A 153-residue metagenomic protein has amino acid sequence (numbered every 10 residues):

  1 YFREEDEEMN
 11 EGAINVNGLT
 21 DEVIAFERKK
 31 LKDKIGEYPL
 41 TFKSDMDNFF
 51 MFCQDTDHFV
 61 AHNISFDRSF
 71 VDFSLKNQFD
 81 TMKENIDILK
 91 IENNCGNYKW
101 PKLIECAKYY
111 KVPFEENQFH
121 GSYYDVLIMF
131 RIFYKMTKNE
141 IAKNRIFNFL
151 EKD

Functional and structural regions predicted by a protein language model:
Y1-F73, L103-Y110: Conserved non-catalytic scaffold segment of RNase H-like nuclease domains
E8-F26, T81-V126: Active-site-proximal helix-loop-helix substrate-binding element of RNase H-like nuclease domains
D47, F79-M82, L127-F130: Non-catalytic, well-ordered alpha-helical scaffold segments
D55-S65, S69-F70, K102-D153: Acidic, Mg2+-coordinating catalytic module of metal-dependent nucleases/exonucleases that use a two-metal-ion mechanism
F73-F79: A short alpha->loop->secondary-structure connector
